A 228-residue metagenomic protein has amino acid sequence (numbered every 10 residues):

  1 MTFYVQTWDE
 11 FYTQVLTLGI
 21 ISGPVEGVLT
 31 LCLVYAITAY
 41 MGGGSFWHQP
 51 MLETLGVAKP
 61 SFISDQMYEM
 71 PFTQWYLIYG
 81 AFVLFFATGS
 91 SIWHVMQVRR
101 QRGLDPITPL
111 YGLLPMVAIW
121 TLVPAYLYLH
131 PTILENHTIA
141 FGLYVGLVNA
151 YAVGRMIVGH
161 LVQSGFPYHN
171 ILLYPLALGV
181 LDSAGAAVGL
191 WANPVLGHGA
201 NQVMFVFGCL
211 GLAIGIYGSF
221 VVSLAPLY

Functional and structural regions predicted by a protein language model:
T2-Y228: C-terminal membrane-associated helical module and adjoining short loops/tails
